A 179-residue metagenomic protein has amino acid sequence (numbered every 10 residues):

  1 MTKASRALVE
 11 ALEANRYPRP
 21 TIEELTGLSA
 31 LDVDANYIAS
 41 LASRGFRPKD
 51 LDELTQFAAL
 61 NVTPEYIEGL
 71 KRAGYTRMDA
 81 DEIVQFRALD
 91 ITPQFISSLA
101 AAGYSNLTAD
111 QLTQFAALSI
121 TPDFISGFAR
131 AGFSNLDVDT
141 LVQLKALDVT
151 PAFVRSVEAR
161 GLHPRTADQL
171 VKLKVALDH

Functional and structural regions predicted by a protein language model:
M1-H179: General marker for long, soluble alpha-helical cores
